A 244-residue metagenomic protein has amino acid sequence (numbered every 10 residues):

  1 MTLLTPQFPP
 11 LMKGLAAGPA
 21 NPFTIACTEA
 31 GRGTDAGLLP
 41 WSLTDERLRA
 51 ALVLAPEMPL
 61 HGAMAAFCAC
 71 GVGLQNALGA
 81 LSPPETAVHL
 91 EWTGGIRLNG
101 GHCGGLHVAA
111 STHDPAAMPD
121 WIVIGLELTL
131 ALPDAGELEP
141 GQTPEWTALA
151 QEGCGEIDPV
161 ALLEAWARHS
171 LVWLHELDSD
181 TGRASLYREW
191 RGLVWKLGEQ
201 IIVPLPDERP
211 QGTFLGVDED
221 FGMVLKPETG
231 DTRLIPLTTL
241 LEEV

Functional and structural regions predicted by a protein language model:
T2-A36, P56-A65, A69-P83, H102-V244: Long, positively charged amphipathic alpha-helical accessory segments at protein N-termini or as interdomain linkers
L39-L60: A glycine-rich, hydrophobic loop/mini-helix early in the fold
P40-W41, V88, F214-G216: Short, exposed beta-strand/loop patches in secreted or surface proteins that constitute
E46, L90-W92, E208: Short, basic and Ser/Thr-rich N-terminal targeting/leader segments
L48, I96, G222-M223: Hydrophobic residues embedded in beta-strands of well-ordered beta-sheets
V88-G100: Catalytic palm active-site di-aspartate
